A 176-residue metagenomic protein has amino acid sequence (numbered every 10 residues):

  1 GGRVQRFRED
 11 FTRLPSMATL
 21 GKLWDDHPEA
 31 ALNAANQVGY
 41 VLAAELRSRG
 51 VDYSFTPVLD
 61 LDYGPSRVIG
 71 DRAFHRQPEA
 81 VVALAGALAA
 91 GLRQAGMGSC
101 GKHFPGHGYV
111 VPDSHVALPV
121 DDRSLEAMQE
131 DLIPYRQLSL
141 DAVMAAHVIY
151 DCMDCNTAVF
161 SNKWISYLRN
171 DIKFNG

Functional and structural regions predicted by a protein language model:
G1-V81, Y109-D121, A146-N156: Enzymes and membrane/adaptor proteins characterized by extended Gly/Ser/Thr/Asp/Glu-rich, aromatic-dotted
A80-G176: Second-shell residues forming the walls of enzyme active-site clefts
